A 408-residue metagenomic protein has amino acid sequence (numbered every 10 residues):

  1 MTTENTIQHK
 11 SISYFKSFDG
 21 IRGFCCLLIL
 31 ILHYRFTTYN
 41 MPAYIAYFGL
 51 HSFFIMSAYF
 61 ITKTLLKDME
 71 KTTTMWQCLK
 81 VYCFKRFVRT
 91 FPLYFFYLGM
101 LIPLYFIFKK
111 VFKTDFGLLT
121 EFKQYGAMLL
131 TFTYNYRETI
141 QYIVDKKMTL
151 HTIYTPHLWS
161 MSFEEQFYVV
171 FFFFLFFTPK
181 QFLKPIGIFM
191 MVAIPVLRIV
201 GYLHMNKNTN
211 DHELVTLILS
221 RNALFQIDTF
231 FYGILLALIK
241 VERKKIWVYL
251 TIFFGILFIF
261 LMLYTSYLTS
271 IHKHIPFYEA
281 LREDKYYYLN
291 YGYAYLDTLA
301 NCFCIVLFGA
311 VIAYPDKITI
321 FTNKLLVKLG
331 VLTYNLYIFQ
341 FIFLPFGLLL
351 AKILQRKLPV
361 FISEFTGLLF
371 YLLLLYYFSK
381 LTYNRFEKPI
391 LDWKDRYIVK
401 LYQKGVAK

Functional and structural regions predicted by a protein language model:
M1-L214, A223-Q226, K240, I246 (+2 more regions): Membrane-cytosol interface segments of multi-pass membrane proteins, especially ER/Golgi lipid-handling enzymes
S57-F60, T131, L235, C302-A310: Specific aromatic-rich, kink-prone transmembrane helix
I188-V192, V248-M262: Signature aromatic-anchored transmembrane alpha helix within multi-pass, membrane-resident enzymes that catalyze glycan
G233-R243: Internal transmembrane alpha-helix with an interfacial aromatic "cap," most often the third helix
G255-K388: Alpha-helical transmembrane segments of multi-pass integral membrane proteins
